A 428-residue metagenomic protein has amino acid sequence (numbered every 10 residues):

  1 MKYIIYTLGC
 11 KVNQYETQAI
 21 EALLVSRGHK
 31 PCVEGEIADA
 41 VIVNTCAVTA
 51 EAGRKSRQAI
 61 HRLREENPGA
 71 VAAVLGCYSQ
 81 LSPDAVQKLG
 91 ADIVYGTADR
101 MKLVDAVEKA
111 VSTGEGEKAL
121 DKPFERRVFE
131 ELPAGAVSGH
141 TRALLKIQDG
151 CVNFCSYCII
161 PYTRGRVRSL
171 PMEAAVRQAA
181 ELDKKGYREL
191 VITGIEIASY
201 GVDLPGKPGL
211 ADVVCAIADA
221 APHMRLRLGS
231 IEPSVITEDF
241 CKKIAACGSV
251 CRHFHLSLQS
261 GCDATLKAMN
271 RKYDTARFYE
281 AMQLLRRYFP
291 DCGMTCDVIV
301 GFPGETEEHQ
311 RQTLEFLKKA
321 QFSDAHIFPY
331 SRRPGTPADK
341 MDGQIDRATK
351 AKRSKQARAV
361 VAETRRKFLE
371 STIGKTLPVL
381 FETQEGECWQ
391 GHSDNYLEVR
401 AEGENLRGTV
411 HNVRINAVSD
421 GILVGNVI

Functional and structural regions predicted by a protein language model:
M1, H29, A70, D92 (+4 more regions): A structural micro-motif
M1-Y200, D239, V250, F254 (+5 more regions): Proteins enriched for Cys/Gly/acidic motifs involved in redox and nucleic-acid/cofactor modification
T7, S230, L258-S260, F381 (+1 more regions): Flexible glycine-/small-residue-rich
A47-V48, R164-G165, L204-K207, K267-D274 (+1 more regions): Short glycine-enriched, charge-decorated loop/helix-capping segments at active-site entrances that position
A72-A73, L81, K184-E307, K318 (+1 more regions): Conserved SAM/AdoMet-binding glycine-rich loop
S138-T141, C151-N153, V250, S260 (+5 more regions): Short flexible coil/turn linkers enriched for glycine and charged/polar residues that connect secondary-structure
L256, D297, L317, A325 (+3 more regions): Hydrophobic, well-ordered secondary-structure elements that form the walls of internal hydrophobic environments
K340-I428: Terminal RNA-binding accessory module
